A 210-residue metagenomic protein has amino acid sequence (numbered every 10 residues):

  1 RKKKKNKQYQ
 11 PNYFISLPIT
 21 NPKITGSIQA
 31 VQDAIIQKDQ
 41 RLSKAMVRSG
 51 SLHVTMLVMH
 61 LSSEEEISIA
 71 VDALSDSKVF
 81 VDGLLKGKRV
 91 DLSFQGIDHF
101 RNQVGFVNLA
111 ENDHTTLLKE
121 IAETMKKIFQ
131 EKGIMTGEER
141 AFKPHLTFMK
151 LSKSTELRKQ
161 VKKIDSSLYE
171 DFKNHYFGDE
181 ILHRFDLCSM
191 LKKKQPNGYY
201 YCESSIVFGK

Functional and structural regions predicted by a protein language model:
R1-K210: Histidine-dependent nucleotide/RNA phosphoesterase domain, centered on the 2H-phosphoesterase fold with its duplicated
